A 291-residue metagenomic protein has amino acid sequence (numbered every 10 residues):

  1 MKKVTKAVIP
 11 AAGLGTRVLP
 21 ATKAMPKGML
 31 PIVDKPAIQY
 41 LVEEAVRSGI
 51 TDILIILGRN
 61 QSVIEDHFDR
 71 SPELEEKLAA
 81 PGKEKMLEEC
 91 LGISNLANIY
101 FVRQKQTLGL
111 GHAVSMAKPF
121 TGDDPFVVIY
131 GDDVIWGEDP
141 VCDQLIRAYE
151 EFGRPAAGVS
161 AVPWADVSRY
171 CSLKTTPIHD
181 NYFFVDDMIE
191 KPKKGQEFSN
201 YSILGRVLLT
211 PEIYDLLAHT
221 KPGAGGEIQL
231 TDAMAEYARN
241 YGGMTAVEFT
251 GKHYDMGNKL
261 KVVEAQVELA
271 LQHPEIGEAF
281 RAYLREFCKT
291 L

Functional and structural regions predicted by a protein language model:
M1-A7, A279-R285: Positively charged, low-complexity intrinsically disordered leader regions
K2-A79, K83, P140-Q144: N-terminal glycine-rich phosphate-binding loop and ensuing alpha1 helix
K6, T51-I53, N98, P125 (+3 more regions): Residues at the starts of beta-strands that form the adenosine-phosphate
A37-Y40, H112-M116, A233: Well-ordered alpha-helical segments embedded in enzymatic catalytic cores
I38, I64, A117, D132 (+3 more regions): Residue-level signal for inorganic ion chemistry
L74-E76, E84-T175, L217-A218: Conserved beta-loop-beta/alpha segment of the NTase-like Rossmann-fold superfamily that binds/positions NTPs
V127, I146-E150, P177-H253, K259-A282: Catalytic-core segments of class I nucleotidyltransferases/pyrophosphorylases that form NMP-activated intermediates
